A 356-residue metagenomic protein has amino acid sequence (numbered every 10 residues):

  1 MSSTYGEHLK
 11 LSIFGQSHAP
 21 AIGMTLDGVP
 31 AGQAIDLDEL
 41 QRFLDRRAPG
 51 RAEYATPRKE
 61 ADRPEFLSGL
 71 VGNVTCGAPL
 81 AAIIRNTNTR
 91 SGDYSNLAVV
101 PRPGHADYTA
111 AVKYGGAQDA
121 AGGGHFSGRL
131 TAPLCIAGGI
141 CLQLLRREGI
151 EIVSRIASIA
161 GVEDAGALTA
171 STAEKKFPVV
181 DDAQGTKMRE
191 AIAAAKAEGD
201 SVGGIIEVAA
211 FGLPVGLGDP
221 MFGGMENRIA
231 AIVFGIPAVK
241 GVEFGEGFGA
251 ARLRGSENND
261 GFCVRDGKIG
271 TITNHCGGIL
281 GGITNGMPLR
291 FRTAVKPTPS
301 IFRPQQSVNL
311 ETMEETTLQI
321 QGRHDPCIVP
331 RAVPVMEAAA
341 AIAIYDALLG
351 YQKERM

Functional and structural regions predicted by a protein language model:
M1-R58: N-terminal, positively charged regions that mediate nucleic acid binding
K10, S300-M356: Internal helix-turn-beta structural module
K10-I13, Q118-L130, V215-D219, C276-I279 (+1 more regions): A short glycine/serine-rich beta->alpha loop
F14-P20, C135, G199-V202, I206-E315: Glycine-rich anion/phosphate-binding loop at the beta-strand->alpha-helix junction
P20-G32, G128-I150, M225-A231, M287-L289 (+2 more regions): Alpha-helical support elements that line or immediately flank enzyme active sites and cofactor-binding pockets
L44-P103, D107-T109: Glycine-rich, N-terminal phosphate-binding loop and its surrounding beta-alpha-beta segment
A98-G124, S307-H324: Short acidic, glycine/tyrosine-flanked loop/strand segments centered on an H-E-D-like triad
K113-M221: Glycine-rich, mobile lid/loop segments that gate access to catalytic sites or pores
